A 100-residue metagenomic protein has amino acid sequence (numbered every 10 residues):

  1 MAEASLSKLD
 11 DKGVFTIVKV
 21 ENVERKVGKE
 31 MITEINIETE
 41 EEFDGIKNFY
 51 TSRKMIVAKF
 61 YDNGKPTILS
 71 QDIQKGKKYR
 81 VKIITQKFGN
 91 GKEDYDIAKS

Functional and structural regions predicted by a protein language model:
M1-N48: OB-fold ssDNA-binding interfaces and closely related basic DNA-contact patches used across DNA replication/repair
D10, F60-K82: Short nucleic-acid-contacting surface segments enriched for D/E, G, S/T with interspersed K/R
V14, E34, K78-R80, D94: Beta-strand-rich binding-surface signature of beta-sandwich/beta-barrel folds used to engage anionic ligands
T33, P66-I68, D94-D96: Short linear proline/tyrosine/threonine-rich motifs used for host-factor recruitment and membrane trafficking/assembly
Y50-G64: GIY-YIG-like beta-to-alpha core
K82-S100: OB-fold/S1-family single-stranded nucleic acid-binding modules
